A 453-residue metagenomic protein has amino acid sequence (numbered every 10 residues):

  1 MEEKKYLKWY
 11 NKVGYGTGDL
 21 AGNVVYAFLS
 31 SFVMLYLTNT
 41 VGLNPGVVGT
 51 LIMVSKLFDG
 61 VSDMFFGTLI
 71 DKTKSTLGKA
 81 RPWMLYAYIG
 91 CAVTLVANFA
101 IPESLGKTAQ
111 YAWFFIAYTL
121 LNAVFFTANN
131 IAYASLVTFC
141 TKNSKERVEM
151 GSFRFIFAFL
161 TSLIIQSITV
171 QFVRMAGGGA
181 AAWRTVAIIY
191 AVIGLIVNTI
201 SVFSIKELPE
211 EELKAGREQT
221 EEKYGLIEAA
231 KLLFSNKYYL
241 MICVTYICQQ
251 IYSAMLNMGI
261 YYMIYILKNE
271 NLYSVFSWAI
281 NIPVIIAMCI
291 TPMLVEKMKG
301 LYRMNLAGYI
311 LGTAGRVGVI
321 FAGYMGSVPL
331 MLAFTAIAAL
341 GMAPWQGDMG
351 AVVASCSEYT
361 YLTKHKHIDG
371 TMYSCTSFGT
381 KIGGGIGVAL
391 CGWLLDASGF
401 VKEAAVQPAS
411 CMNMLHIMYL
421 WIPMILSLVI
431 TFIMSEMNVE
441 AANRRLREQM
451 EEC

Functional and structural regions predicted by a protein language model:
E2-C453: Membrane-embedded alpha-helical bundles of multi-pass transporters/translocases, especially carrier/permease families
